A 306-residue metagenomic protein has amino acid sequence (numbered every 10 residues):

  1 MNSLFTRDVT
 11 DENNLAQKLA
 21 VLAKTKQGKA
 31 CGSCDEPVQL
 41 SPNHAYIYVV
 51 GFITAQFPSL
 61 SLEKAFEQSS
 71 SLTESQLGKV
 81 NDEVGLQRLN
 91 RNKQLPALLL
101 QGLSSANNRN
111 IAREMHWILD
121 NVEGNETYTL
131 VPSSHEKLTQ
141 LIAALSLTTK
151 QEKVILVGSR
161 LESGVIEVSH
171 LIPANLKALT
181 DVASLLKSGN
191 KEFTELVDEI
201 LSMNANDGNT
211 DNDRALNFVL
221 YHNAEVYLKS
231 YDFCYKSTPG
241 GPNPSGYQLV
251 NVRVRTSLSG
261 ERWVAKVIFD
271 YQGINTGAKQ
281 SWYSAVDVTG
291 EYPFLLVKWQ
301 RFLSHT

Functional and structural regions predicted by a protein language model:
N2-L201: Extended, non-transmembrane interaction/recognition domains
C31-C34, C234, Y283: Generic recognition of cysteine residues
I142-L145, V219, N223, V286: Hydrophobic, Leu/Ile/Phe/Ala-enriched alpha-helical segments that form helix-helix packing faces
I166-L171, Q248-N251, R262-I268, E291-L303: Short, well-ordered strand-loop elements centered on a beta-strand within folded domains, enriched for acidic residues
P173-A278: Long, positively charged binding patches that form subdomain-scale interaction surfaces for polyanionic ligands
Q272-R301: A short, surface-exposed beta-strand/turn
